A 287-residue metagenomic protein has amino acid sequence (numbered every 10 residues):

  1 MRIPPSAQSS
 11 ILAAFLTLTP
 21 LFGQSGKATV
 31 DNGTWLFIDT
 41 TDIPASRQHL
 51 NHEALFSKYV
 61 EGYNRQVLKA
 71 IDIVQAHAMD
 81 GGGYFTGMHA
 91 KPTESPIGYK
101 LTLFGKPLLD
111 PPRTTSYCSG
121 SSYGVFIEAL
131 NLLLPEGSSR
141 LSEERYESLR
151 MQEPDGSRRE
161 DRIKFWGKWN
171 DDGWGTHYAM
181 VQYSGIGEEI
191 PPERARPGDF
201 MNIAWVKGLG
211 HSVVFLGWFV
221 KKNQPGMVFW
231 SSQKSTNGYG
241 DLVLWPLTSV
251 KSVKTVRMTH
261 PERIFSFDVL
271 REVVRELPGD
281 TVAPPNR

Functional and structural regions predicted by a protein language model:
M1-I11: Bacterial N-terminal signal peptides that target proteins for export
A7, G23, A179-V181: Intrinsically disordered, low-complexity regions enriched in polar/acidic and amide residues
L18-K27: Bacterial Sec-dependent signal peptides at the C-terminal "C-region" and cleavage site
P20, I127-N131, K207: A generic secondary-structure boundary signal that marks alpha-helix termini
G26-N170: N-terminal capping segments
E143-N237: ...with weaker cross-activation on analogous glycine-rich loops/strands in unrelated enzymes
P225-R287: Low-complexity, Gly/Ser/Thr/Pro-rich intrinsically disordered linker/tail segments
